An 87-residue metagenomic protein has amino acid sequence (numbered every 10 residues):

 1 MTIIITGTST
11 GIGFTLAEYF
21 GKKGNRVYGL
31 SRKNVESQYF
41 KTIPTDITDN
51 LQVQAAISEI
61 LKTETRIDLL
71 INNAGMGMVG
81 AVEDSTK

Functional and structural regions predicted by a protein language model:
T6, I67-A74: Rossmann-fold scaffold of SDR-type NAD(P)-dependent oxidoreductases
S9-G13, A17: N-terminal Rossmann NAD(P)H-binding glycine-rich loop of SDR-like oxidoreductase domains
T10, G75-M78: Flexible cofactor-recognition loop at the NAD(P)H-binding site of Rossmann-like short-chain dehydrogenase/reductase
F20: Aromatic pocket-lining residues of Rossmann-like dinucleotide-binding sites
K23-Q38: Conserved glycine-rich Rossmann-like NAD(P)H-binding loop of the short-chain dehydrogenase/reductase
I43-T45, G80: Cofactor-binding loops of NAD(P)H-dependent oxidoreductases, dominated by short-chain dehydrogenase/reductases
T45-A55, K87: The beta1-alpha1 cofactor-binding region of Rossmann-like NAD(H)/NADP(H)-dependent oxidoreductases
G77-K87: Conserved mid-core segment of classical short-chain dehydrogenase/reductases
